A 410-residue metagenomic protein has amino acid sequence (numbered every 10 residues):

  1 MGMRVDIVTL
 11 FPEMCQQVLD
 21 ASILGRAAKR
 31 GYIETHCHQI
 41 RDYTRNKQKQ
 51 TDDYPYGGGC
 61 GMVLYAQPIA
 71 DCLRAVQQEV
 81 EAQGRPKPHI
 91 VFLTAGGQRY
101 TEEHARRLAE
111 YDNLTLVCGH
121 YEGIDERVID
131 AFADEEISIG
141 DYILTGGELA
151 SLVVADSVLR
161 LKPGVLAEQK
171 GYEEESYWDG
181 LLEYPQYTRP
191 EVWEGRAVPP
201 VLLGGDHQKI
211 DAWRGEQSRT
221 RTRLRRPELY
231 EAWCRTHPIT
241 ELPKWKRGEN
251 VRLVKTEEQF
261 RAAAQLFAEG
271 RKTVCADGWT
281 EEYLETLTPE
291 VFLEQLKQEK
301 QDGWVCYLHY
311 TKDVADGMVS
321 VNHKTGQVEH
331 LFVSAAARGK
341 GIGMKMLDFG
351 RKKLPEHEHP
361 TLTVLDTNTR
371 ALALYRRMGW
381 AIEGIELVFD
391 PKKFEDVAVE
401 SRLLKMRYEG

Functional and structural regions predicted by a protein language model:
Y65-H120: S-adenosyl-L-methionine/SAH cofactor-binding core of RNA-modifying enzymes
V128-Y172: Structured adenosyl-cofactor binding patch, chiefly the S-adenosyl-L-methionine
L149, L161-P200: Internal, active-site/partner-interface "lid" segment
C234, I239-R261, L404, G410: Conserved N-terminal entry element of GNAT/NAT acetyltransferase domains
V254-A336, L347-F349, K353, V388 (+1 more regions): Acetyl-CoA-dependent GNAT
H330-D348, L365-A373, R377-M378: Conserved glycine-rich acetyl-CoA-binding loop
K345-P360, A381: Conserved acyl-CoA
P360-G410: C-terminal "cap" of GNAT-fold acetyltransferases
